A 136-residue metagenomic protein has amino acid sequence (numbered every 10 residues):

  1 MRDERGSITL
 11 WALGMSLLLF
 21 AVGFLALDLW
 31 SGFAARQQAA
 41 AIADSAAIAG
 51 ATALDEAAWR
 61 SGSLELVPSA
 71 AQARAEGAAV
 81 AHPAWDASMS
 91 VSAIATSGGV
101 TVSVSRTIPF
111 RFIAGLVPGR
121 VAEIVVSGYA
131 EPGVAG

Functional and structural regions predicted by a protein language model:
M1-A71: Alpha-helical assembly-interface signal, strongest on the long, hydrophobic N-terminal helix that forms
R2-G6, S97-V102, P132-G136: Short secondary-structure transition/capping segments
L13-M15, L25, G77, S88 (+2 more regions): Residue-level detector of functional hotspots within protein domains
F24, A51, S105-F110, V121: Generic secondary-structure boundary/loop-capping signal
A47-V104: Short amphipathic secondary-structure patches
A78-V80, V102, I108-I113, V134-G136: Mobile, glycine-rich extracellular loop/lid and propeptide segments that shape or gate substrate/ligand access
R111-G136: Low-complexity, S/T/G/P-rich flexible repeat/linker segments used as non-globular hinges and stalks within
